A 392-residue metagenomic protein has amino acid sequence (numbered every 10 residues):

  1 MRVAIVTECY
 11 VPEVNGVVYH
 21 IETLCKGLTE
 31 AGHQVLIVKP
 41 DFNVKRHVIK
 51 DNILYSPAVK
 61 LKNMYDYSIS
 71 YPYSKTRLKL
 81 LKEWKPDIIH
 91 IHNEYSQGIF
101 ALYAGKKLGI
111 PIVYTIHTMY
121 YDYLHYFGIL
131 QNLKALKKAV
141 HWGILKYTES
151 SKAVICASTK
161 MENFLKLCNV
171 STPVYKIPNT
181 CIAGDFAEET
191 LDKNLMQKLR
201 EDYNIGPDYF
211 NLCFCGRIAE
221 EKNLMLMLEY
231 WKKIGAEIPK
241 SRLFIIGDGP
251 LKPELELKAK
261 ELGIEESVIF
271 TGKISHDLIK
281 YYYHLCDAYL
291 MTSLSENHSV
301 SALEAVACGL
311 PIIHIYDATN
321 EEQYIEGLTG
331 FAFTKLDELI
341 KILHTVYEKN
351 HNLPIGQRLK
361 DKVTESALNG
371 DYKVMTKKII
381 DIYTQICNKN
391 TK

Functional and structural regions predicted by a protein language model:
M1-K45, I49-Y55, T384, T391: N-terminal subdomain of nucleotide-sugar transferases
K39, L54-P57, H141-M196: Donor nucleotide-sugar binding/catalytic pocket of nucleotide-sugar-dependent glycosyltransferases
T148, K273-I274, Y281-C286: Short alpha-helical donor nucleotide-sugar binding micro-motif in glycosyltransferases
G206-W231: Conserved donor-binding/catalytic core segment of Leloir-type glycosyltransferases
P253-I274: Nucleotide-activated donor-binding/catalytic signature segment of Leloir-type glycosyltransferases, i.e., the conserved
L294: Aromatic "clamp/platform" in nucleotide-sugar-dependent glycosyltransferases that forms part of the donor/acceptor
P311-H314: Short hydrophobic beta-strand element within catalytic cores of glycosyltransferases and related nucleotide-activated
E326-D337, T345-H351: Conserved acidic donor-binding segment of nucleotide-sugar-dependent glycosyltransferases
